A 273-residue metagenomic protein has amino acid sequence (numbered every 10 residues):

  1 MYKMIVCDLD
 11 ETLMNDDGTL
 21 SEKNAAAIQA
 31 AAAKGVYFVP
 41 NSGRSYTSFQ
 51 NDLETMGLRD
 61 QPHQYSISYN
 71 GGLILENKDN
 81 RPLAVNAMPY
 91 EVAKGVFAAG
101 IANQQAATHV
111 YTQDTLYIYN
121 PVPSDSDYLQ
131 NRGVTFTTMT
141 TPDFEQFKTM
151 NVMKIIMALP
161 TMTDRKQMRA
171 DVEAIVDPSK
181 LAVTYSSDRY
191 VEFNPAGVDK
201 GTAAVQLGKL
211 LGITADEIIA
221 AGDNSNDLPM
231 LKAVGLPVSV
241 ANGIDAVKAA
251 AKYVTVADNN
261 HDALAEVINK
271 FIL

Functional and structural regions predicted by a protein language model:
M1-M4, S21, E192-L273: Mg2+-dependent phosphoryl-transfer enzymes with acidic/Ser/Thr/Gly-rich catalytic loops
K3-D8, V39-P40: Short, hydrophobic/glycine-enriched beta-strand segments
L20-D125: Active-site phosphate-binding/coordination module
S45, N70, D114, R189 (+3 more regions): A generic "binding-loop/recognition-motif" signal
M56, P62, N70, S179 (+2 more regions): Short, structured coil segments at secondary-structure junctions
A99, Q105-A221: Conserved acidic, metal-coordinating active-site core of Asp-based, Mg2+-dependent phosphoryl-transfer enzymes
